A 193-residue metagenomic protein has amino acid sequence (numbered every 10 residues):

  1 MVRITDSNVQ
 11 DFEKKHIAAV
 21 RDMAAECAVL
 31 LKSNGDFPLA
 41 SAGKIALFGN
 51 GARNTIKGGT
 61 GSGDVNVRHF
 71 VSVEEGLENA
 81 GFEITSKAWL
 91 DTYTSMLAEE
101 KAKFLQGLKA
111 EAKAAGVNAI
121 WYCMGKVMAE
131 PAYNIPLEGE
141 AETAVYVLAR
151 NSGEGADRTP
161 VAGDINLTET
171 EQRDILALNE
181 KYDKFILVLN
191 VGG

Functional and structural regions predicted by a protein language model:
M1-G193: C-terminal non-catalytic regions of proteins with extracellular/luminal or membrane-system context
